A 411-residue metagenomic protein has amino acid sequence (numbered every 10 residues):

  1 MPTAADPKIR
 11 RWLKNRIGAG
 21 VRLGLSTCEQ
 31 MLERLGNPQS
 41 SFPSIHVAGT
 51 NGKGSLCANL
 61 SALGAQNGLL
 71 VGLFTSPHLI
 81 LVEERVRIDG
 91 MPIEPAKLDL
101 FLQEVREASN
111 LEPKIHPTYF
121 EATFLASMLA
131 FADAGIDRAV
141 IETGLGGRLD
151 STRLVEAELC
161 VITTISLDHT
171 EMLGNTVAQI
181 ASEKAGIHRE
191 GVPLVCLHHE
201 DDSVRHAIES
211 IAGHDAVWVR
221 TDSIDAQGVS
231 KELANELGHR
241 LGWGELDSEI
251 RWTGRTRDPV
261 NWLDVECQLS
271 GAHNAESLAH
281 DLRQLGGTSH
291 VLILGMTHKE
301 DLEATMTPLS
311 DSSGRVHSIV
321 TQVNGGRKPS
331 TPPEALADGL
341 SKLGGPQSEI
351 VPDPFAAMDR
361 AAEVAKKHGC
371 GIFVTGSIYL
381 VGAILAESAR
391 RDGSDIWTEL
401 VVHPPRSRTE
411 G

Functional and structural regions predicted by a protein language model:
M1-N51, S55-L70, L79-I80, C196: N-terminal leader/targeting and accessory segments in enzymes
A19-V21, L25, E29-S40, A65-V155 (+2 more regions): ATP-dependent carboxylate-amine ligase catalytic core
P43, R138-I141, S151-R153, A157-V161 (+3 more regions): Nucleotide phosphate-binding/pyrophosphate-handling subdomain across enzymes that bind or process nucleotide phosphates
F74, P193-H199, L292-G295, V316-N324: Short internal beta-strands
L145-L149, E156-G213, I293, L302: Conserved catalytic-core segment of NTP-binding enzymes
D201-V229, C267, M306-G371: C-terminal helical cap/extension that packs against the catalytic core of soluble nucleotide-cofactor enzymes
V323-R327, G393-G411: Short, flexible loop segments at boundaries between secondary-structure elements
S377: Active-site-proximal loop/hinge segments that shape catalytic or ion-binding/gating pockets
